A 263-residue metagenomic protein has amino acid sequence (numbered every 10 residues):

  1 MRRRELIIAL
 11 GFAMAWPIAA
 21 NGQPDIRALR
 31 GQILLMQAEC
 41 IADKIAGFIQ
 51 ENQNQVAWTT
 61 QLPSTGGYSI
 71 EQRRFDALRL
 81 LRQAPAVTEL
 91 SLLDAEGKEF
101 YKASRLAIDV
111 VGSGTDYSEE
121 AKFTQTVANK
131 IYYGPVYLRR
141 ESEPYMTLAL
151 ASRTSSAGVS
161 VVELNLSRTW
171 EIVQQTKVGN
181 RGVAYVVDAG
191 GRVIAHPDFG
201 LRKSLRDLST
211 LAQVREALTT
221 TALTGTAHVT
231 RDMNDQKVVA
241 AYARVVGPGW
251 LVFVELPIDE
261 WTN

Functional and structural regions predicted by a protein language model:
M1-P24: Short hydrophobic alpha-helices and adjacent helix-cap/hinge residues
A15-N21, Q32, A151, P257: Short, proline-centered helix/strand-breaking motifs
A20-Y68, R79-T88, I131-P135, Y145 (+1 more regions): Juxtamembrane extracytoplasmic/periplasmic/luminal helical "stalk" adjacent to the first N-terminal
V56, V87-L92, G182-Y185: Short, hydrophobic-rich beta-strand element in sensory/regulatory alpha-beta domains
T59, G97-R105, M146-A149, G191-P197 (+1 more regions): Amphipathic coiled-coil signal-relay and dimerization helices
A86, F100-T176, N180-V183, L223-M233: Extracytoplasmic/periplasmic ligand-binding sensor regions of membrane-associated signaling proteins
D94, T154, D188: Short, acidic, Ser/Thr-enriched surface-loop or helix-capping motifs
D109, R168-V252, L256-T262: Intrinsic low-complexity, intrinsically disordered coil/linker regions enriched in small/polar and charged residues
